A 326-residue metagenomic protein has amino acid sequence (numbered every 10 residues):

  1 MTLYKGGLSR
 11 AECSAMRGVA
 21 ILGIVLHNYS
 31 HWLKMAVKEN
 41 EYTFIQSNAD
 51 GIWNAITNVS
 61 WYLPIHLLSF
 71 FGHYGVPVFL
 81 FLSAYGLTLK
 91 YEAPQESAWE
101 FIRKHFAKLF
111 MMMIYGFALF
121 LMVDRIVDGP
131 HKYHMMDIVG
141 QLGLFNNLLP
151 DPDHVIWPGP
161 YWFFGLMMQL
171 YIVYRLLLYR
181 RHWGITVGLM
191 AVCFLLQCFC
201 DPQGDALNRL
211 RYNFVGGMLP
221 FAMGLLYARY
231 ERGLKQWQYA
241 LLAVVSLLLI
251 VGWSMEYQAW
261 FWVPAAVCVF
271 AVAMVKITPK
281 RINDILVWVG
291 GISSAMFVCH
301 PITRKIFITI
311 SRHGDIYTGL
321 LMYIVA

Functional and structural regions predicted by a protein language model:
M1-C193, H313-A326: Membrane-cytosol interface segments of multi-pass membrane proteins, especially ER/Golgi lipid-handling enzymes
A11, L63-V76, P152-L166, C200-M223 (+3 more regions): Interfacial loop-to-helix transition and helix-capping segments at the boundaries of transmembrane helices
L22-Y29, L142-L148, M190-Q203, L242-E256 (+1 more regions): Aromatic-anchored segments of alpha-helical transmembrane domains
F81, Y85-E92, L170-L178, P220-R232 (+3 more regions): Hydrophobic transmembrane alpha-helices
Y133, H182-G188, R209-V215, K235-L241 (+2 more regions): Short, aromatic-rich membrane-interface segments at the entry and exit of alpha-helical transmembrane domains
Y179-V192, L226-L249: Hydrophobic alpha-helical segments of polytopic membrane proteins
S246-A326: Alpha-helical transmembrane segments of multi-pass integral membrane proteins
